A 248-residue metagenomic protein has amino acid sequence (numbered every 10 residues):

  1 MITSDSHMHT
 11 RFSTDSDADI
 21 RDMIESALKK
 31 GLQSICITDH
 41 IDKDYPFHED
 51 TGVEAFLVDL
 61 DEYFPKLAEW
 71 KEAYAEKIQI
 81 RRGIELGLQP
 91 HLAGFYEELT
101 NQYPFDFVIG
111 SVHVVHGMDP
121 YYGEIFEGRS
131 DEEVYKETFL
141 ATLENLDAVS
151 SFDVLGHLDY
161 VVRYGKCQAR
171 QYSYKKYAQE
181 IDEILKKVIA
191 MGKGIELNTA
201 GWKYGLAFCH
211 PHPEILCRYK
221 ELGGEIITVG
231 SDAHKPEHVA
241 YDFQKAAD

Functional and structural regions predicted by a protein language model:
M1-L86, P90, L99-Q102, Y164 (+5 more regions): An N-terminally biased module of ancient metal coordination in phosphate/nucleic-acid-related enzymes
H7, A27, V108, L155-H157 (+3 more regions): Conserved, mostly hydrophobic/aromatic
Q33-S34, D106, D153, E225: Short acidic/polar active-site loop segments enriched in Thr and Asp
D39-I41, V112, D159, G223: Short, small-residue-rich loop/turn micro-motifs
E49, V53-A190: Extended substrate/RNA-proximal surfaces in nucleic-acid metabolism proteins
K175-A240: Active-site-adjacent C-terminal substructures of enzyme catalytic domains
